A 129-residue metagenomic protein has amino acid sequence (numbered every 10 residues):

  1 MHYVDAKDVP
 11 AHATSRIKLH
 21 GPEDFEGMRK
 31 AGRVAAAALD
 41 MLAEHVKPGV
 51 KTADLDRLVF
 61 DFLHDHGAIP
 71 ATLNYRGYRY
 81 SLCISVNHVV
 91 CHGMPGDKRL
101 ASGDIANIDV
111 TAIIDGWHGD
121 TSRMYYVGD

Functional and structural regions predicted by a protein language model:
M1-D129: Active-site neighborhoods and metal-handling regions in enzymes and metal-associated proteins
